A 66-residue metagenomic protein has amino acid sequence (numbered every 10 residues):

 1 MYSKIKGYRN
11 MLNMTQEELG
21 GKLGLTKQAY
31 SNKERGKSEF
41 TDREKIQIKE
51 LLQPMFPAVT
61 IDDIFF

Functional and structural regions predicted by a protein language model:
S3-K22: Short basic helix-loop element that most often maps to the first helix and adjoining turn of HTH DNA-binding modules
K4, A29-N32, D63: Residue-level recognition of specific faces of alpha-helices
Q16-E17, E34, E44: Acidic-residue sensor for enzyme active/binding pockets
L25-F40: Recognition helix of helix-turn-helix/homeodomain-like DNA-binding domains that insert into the DNA major groove
R43-V59: DNA major-groove recognition helix of helix-turn-helix/homeodomain DNA-binding modules
T60-F66: Short amphipathic recognition helices of helix-turn-helix/homeodomain-type DNA-binding modules
